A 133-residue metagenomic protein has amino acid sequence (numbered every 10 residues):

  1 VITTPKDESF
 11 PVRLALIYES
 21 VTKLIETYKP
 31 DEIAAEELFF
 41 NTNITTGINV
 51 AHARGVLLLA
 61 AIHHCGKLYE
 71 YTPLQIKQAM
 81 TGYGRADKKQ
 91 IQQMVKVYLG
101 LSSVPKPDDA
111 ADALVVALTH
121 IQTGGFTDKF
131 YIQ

Functional and structural regions predicted by a protein language model:
V1-Q133: Phosphate- and other anionic-substrate recognition elements at nucleic-acid/protein interfaces
